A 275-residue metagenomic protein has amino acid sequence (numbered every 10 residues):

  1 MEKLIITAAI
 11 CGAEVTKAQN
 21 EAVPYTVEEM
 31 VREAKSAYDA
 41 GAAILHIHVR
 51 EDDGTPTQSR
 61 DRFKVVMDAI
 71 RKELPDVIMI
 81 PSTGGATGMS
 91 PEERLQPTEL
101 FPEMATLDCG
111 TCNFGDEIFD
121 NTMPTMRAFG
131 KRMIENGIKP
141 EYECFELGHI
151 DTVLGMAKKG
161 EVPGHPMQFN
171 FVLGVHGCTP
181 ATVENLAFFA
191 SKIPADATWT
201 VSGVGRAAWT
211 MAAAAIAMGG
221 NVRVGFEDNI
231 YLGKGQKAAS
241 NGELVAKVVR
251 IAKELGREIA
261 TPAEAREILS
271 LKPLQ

Functional and structural regions predicted by a protein language model:
M1-A22, T106-N113: N-terminal small/glycine-rich loop or linker at the start of catalytic domains across soluble metabolic enzymes
A8, T55-P81, A128-E135, F188-D196 (+1 more regions): Alpha-helix-loop-beta-strand connector modules within alpha/beta enzyme cores
A18, A43-V66, F114, F171-L173 (+1 more regions): Glycine-rich, proline-tolerant flexible connector loops at the mouths of alpha/beta enzymes
V27, T57-N121: Active-site beta->alpha loop and helix N-cap motifs at the rims of alpha/beta catalytic domains
M30, A37, H48, A105 (+4 more regions): Conserved, mostly hydrophobic/aromatic
A42-D52, M79-T83, E143, A265: Short beta-strand segments at enzyme active-site cores
M104-E227, A238-A239, E243: Catalytic alpha/beta core domains of metabolic enzymes, predominantly
A246, R250-Q275: Mid-to-C-terminal alpha-helical segments outside catalytic/metal-binding sites
